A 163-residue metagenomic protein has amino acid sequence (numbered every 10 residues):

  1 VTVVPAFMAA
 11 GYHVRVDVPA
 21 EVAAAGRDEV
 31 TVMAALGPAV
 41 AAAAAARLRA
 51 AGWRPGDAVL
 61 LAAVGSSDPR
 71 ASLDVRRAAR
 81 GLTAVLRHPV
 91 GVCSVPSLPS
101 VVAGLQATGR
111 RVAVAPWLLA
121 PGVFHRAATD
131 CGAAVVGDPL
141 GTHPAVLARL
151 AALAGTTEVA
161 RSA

Functional and structural regions predicted by a protein language model:
V1-A163: Extended amphipathic ligand-handling, pore-lining, and cofactor/metal-binding catalytic surfaces
